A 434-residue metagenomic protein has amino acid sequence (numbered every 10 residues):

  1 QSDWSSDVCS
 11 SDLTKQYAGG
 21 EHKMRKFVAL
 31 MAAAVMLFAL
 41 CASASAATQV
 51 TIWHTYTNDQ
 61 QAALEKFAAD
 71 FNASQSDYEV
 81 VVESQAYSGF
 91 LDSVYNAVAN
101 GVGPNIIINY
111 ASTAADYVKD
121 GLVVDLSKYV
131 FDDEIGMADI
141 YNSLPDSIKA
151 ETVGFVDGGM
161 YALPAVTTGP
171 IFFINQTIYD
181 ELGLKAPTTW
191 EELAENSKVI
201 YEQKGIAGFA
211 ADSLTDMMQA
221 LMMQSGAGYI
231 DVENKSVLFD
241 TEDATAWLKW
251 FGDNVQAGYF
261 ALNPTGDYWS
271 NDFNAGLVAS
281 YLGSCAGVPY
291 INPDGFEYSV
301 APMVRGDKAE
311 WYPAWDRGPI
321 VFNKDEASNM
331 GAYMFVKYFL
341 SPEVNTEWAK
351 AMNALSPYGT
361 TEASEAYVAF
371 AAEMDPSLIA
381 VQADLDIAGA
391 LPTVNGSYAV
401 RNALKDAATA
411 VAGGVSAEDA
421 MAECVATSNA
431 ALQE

Functional and structural regions predicted by a protein language model:
Q1-D12: Single conserved hydrophobic/aromatic residue that forms the stacking wall/gate of nucleotide- or nucleobase-binding
T57-E79, L404: Short, polar/charged alpha-helical segment
D70-L144, T177, E181-T188, D272 (+3 more regions): Extracytoplasmic "Venus flytrap"/periplasmic binding protein-like
A73-S74, G158, K249, D253-F260 (+5 more regions): Extracytoplasmic/periplasmic substrate-recognition and gating elements
A111-G169, A194, S299-P302, V368-A371 (+2 more regions): Hinge/lid segment of periplasmic solute-binding proteins
S127-S143, K185, A227-A246, P293 (+2 more regions): Short, solvent-exposed loop/beta-turn-alpha elements that line the ligand-binding surface or hinge of extracytoplasmic
Y141-N142, D146, A301, K350-A410: Long, aromatic- and glycine/proline-rich binding clefts that accommodate carbohydrate-like moieties
S197-V199, N234-N263: Glycine-centered hinge/linker elements that transmit conformational signals in sensory and ligand-binding systems
